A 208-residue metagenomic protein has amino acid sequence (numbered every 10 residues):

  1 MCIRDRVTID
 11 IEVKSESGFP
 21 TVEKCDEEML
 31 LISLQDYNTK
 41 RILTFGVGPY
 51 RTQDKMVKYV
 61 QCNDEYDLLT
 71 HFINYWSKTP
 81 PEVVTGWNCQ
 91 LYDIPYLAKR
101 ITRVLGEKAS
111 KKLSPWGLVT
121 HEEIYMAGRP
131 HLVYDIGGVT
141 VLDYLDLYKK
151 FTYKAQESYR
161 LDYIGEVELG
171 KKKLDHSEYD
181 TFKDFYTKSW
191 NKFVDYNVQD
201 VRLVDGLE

Functional and structural regions predicted by a protein language model:
M1-I3: Short, small-residue-biased leader/transition segments that mark boundaries at the very start of proteins
D5-V7: Conserved beta-strand elements of the Class I
I9-V13, C89, I94, Y144: Residues immediately flanking
I11-L69, Y75-S77: Alpha-helical interaction scaffolds
P20, L97-K99: Short amphipathic alpha-helical segments
R41-F45, T52-Y59, N63, I94 (+2 more regions): Active-site-proximal helix-loop-helix substrate-binding element of RNase H-like nuclease domains
F72-Y96: Proline-aspartate-enriched helix->loop->beta-strand connector
